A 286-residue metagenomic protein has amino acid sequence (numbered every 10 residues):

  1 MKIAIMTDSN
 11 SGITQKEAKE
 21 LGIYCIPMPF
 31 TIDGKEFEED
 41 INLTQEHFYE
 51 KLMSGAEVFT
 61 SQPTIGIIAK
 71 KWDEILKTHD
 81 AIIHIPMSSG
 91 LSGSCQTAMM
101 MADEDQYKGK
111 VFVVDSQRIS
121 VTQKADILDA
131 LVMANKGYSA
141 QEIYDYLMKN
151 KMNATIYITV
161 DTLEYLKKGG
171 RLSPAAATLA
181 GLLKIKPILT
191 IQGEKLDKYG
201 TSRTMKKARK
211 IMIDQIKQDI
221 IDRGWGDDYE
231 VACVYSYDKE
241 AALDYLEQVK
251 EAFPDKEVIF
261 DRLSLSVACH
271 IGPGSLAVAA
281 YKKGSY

Functional and structural regions predicted by a protein language model:
A4, N10-Y24, P29-T31, L91-S94 (+4 more regions): Mixed-charge interfacial surface used for oligomerization/domain docking and macromolecular partner engagement
A4-Q62: N-terminal glycine-rich anion-binding loop in soluble enzyme alpha/beta folds
E36-Q106: Class I S-adenosyl-L-methionine
